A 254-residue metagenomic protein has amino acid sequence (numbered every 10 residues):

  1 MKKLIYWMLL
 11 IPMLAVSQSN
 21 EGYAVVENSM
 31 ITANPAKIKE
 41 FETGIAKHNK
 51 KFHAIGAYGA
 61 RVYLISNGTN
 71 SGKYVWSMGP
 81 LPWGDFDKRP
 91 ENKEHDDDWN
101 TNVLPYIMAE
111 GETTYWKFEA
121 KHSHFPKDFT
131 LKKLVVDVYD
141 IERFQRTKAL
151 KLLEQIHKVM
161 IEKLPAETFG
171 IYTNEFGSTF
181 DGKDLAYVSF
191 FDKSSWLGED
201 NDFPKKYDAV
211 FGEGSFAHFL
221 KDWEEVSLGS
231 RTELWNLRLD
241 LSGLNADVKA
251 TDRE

Functional and structural regions predicted by a protein language model:
M1-G22: Bacterial Sec-dependent N-terminal signal peptides
S17-E254: Short S/T/G/P-rich N-terminal loop/turn motif that feeds into the first structured element of a domain
